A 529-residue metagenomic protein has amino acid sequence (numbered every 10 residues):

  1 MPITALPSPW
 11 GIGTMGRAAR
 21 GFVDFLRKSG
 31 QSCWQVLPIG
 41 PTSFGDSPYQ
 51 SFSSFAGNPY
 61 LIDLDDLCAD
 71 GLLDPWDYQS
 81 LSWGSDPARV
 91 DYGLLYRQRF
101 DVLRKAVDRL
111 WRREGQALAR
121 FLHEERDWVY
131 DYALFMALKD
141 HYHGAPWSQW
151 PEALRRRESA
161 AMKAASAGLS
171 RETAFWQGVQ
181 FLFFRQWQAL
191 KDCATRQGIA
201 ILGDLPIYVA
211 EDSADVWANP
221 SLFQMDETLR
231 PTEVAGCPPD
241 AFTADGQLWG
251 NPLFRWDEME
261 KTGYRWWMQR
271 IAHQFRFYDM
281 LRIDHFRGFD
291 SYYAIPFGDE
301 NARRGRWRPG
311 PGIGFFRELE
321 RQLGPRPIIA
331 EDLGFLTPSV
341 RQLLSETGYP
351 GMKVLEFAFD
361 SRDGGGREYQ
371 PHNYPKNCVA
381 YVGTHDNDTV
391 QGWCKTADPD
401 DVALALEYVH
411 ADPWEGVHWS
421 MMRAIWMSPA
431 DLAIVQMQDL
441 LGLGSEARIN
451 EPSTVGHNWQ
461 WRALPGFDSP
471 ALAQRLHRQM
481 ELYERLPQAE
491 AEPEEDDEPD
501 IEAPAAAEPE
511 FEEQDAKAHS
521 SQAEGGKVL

Functional and structural regions predicted by a protein language model:
M1-R17, D24, S29: Mature N-terminal, pre-catalytic/accessory segment of carbohydrate-active enzymes
P2, S8, D46-F184, V209-I434 (+2 more regions): Alpha-amylase-like alpha-glycosidases and glucanotransferases acting on alpha-linked glucans and related
A18-T42, F277-Y278: Catalytic domains of carbohydrate-active enzymes, especially glycoside hydrolases
R27, W187-Q197, E320, L344-S345: Surface-exposed amphipathic alpha-helices with a cationic face
L37, A200-L202, P206, M280 (+1 more regions): Outer-envelope exported proteins of Gram-negative bacteria
W176-Y208: Conserved, well-ordered alpha-helix/loop/beta-strand core segments that scaffold catalytic motifs
G442-E492, D497, E512, K517 (+2 more regions): Structured C-terminal cap/extension of enzyme domains
